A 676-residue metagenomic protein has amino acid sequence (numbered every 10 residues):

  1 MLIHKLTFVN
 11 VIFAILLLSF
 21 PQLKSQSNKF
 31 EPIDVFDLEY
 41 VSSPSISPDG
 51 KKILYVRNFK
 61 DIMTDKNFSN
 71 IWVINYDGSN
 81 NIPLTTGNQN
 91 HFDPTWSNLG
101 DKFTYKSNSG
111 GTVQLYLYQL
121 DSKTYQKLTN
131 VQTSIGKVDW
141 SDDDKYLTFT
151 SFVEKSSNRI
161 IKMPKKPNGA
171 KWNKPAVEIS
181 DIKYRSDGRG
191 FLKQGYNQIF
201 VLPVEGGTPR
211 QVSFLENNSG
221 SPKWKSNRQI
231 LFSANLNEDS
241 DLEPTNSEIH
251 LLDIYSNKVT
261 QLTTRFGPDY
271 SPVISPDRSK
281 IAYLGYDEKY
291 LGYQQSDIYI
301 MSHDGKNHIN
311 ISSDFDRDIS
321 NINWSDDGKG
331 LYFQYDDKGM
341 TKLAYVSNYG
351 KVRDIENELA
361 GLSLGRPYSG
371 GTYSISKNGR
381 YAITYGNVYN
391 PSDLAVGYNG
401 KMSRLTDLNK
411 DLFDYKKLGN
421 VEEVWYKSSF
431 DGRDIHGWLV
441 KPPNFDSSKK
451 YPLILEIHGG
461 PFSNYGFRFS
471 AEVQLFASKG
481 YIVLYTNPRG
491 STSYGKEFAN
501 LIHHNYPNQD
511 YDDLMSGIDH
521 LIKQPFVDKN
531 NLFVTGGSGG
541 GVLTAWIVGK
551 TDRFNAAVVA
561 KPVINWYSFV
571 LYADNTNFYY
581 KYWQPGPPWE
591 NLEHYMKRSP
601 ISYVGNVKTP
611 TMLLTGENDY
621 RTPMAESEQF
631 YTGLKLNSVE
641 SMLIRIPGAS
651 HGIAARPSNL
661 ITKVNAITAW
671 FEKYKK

Functional and structural regions predicted by a protein language model:
M1-N28: Bacterial Sec-dependent N-terminal signal peptides
Q26-Y40, K66, V73-N90, S97 (+12 more regions): Multi-bladed beta-propeller domains
I33-S69: Beta-strand-rich domains and repeat architectures in extracellular enzymes and scaffolds, especially beta-propellers
S45-K52, D93-K102, V138-Y146, P222-Q229 (+3 more regions): Blade-terminus and WD-like Trp-Asp/Gly-His loop motifs, strongest in beta-propeller folds
L54-M63, F103-G110, T148-E154, D187-K193 (+11 more regions): Beta-strand C-termini and the immediately following turn/loop, strongest in propeller blades
F68-S69, F152-F200, S233-L236, E243-S247 (+2 more regions): Predominantly five- to eight-bladed beta-propeller fold
N237-E238, L408-N530, G537, F569-Y572 (+1 more regions): Cap/lid segment of the alpha/beta-hydrolase catalytic domain
Y485-K676: Active-site-proximal cap/loop segments of hydrolase catalytic domains
